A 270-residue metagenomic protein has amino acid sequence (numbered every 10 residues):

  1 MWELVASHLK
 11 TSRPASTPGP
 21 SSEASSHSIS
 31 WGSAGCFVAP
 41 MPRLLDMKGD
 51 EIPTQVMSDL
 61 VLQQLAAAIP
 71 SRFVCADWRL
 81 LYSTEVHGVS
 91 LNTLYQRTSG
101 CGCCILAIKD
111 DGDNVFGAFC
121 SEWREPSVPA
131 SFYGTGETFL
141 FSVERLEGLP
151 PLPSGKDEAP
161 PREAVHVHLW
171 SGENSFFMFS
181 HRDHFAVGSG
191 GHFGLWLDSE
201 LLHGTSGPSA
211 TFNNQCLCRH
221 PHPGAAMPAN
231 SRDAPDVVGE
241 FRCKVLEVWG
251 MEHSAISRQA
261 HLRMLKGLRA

Functional and structural regions predicted by a protein language model:
M1-I105, K109-A270: Phosphate-recognition beta-domain surfaces
